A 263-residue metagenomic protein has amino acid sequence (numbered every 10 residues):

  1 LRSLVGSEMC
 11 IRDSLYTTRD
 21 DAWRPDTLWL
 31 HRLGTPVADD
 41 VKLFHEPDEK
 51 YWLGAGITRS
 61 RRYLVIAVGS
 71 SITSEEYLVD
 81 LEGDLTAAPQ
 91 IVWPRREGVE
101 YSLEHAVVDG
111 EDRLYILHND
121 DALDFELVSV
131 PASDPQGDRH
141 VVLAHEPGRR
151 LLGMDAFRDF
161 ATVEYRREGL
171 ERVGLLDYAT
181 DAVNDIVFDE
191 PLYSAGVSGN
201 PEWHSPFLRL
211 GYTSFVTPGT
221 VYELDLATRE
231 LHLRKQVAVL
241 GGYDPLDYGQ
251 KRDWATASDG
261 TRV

Functional and structural regions predicted by a protein language model:
L1-G6, I11: Single conserved hydrophobic/aromatic residue that forms the stacking wall/gate of nucleotide- or nucleobase-binding
R12, S60-R62, E111-D112, R158-D159 (+1 more regions): Short coil/turn segments that connect the beta-strands within blades of beta-propeller domains
Y16-A22, D26: Short, conserved, GDST-rich strand-edge loop motifs in beta-rich repeat architectures
P25-G69: Polar, glycine-rich mid-to-C-terminal structural blocks that act as macromolecule-binding/assembly scaffolds
H31, T35-P47, E82-P94, P135-A144 (+1 more regions): Blade-edge beta-strand/turn elements of extracellular beta-propeller and related beta-sheet repeat scaffolds
Y51-V107, L152-G153, E164, L170-L176 (+1 more regions): Non-catalytic accessory segments flanking enzyme active sites
A87-E146: Extended hydrophobic/aromatic segments used for targeting, binding, or gating
L127, A161, V221: Hydrophobic, well-ordered secondary-structure elements that form the walls of internal hydrophobic environments
